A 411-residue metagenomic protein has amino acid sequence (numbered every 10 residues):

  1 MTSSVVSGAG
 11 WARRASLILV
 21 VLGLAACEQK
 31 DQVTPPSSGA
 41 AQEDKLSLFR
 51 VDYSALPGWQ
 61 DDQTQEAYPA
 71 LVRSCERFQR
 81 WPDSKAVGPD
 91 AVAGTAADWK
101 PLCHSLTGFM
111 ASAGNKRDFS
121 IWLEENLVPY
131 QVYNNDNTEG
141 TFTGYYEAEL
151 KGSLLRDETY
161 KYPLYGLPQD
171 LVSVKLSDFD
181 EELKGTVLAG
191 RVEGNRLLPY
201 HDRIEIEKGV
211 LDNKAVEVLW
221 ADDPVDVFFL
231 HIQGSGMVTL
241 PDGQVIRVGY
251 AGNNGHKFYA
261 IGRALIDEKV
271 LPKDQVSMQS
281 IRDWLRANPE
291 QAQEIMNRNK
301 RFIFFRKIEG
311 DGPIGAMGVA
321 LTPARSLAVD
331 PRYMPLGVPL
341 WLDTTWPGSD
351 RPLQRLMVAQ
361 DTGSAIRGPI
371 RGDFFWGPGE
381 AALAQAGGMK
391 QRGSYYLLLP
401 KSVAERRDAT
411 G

Functional and structural regions predicted by a protein language model:
T2-S16: Bacterial N-terminal signal peptides that target proteins for export
W11, Q29-Q32: N-terminal "leader" segments that precede or initiate the main folded domain
L17-V21: Hydrophobic helical h-region of N-terminal Sec-dependent signal peptides in bacterial secretory/periplasmic proteins
G23-A26: C-terminal motif of bacterial Sec signal peptides marking the signal peptidase cleavage site
E28-K30, F49, Q60, I308-G411: C-terminal soluble interaction/assembly domains
D31-A41: Short, low-complexity, disordered segments immediately C-terminal to signal peptides in bacterial exported proteins
S47-I308, M317-V319: Secretory/export targeting leaders with adjacent low-complexity proregions
